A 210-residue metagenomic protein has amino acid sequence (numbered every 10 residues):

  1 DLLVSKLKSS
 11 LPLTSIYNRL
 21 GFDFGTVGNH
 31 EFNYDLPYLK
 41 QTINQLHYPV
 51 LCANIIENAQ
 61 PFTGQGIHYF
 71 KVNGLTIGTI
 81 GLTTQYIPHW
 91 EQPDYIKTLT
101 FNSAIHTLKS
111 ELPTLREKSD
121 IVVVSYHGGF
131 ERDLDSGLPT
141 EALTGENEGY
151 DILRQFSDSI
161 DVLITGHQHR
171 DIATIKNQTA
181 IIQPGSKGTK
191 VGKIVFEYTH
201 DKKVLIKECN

Functional and structural regions predicted by a protein language model:
D1-N210: Acidic, metal/ion-coordinating pockets
